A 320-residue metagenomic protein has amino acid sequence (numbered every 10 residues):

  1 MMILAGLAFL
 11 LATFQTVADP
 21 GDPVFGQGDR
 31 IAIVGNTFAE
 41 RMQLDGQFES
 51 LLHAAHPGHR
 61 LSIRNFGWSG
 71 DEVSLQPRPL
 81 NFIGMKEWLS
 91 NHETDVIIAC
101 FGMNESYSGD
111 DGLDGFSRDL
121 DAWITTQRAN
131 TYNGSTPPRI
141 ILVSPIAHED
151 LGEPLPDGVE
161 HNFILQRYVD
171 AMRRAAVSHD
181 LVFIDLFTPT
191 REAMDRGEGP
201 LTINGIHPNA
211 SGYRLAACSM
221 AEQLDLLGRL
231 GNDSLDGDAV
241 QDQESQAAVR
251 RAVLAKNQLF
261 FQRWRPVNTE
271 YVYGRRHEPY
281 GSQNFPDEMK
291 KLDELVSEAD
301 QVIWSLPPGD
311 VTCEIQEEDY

Functional and structural regions predicted by a protein language model:
L4, A8-S69, G84-E93, I97 (+2 more regions): Serine-esterase "nucleophile elbow" of acetyl-processing enzymes
G26, Q43, P200-Y320: Conserved catalytic region of serine esterases and O-acyltransferases that act on ester linkages in lipids
V34, G46, R78-R118, H148 (+3 more regions): Oxyanion-hole/transition-state-stabilizing segment in secreted/luminal serine hydrolases and related acyltransferases
T37-R41, W68-S74, V96, M103-S108 (+2 more regions): Solvent-exposed loop/turn segments at secondary-structure junctions within structured extracellular/periplasmic domains
L44, F48, N81, M85 (+8 more regions): Stable alpha-helical elements in mature extracytoplasmic
A54-H59, T131-S135, H179: Short helix-capping segments at alpha-helix termini
C100-N104, Q127-L165, G237-D238: Active-site segments of SGNH/GDSL-like serine hydrolases that catalyze O-acetyl group transfer/hydrolysis on lipids
D150-L186: Substrate-gating cap/lid alpha-helix
